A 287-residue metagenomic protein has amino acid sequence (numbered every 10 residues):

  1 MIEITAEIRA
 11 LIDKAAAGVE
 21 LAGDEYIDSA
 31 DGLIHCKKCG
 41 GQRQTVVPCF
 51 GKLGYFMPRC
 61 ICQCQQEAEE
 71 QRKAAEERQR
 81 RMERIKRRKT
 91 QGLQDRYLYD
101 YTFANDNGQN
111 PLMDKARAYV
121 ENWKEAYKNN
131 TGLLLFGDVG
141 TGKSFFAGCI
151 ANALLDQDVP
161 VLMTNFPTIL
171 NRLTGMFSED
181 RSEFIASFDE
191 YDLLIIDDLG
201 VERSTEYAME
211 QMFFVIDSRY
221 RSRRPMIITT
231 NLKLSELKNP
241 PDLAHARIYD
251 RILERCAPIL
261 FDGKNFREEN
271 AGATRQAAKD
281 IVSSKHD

Functional and structural regions predicted by a protein language model:
M1-N107, E269-D287: A short, basic N-terminal segment
Q91-L133: Pre-Walker A (pre-P-loop) alpha-helix and adjacent loop at the N terminus of AAA/AAA+ ATPase modules, a conserved
P111-V120, K128, A151-Y191, R203-E210: Short glycine-rich substrate-engagement loop in P-loop NTPases that contacts/grips substrate
Y127-A147: Walker A/P-loop nucleotide-binding motif
L133, L162, I195, I227 (+1 more regions): Hydrophobic/aromatic beta-strand patches that form the interior of the parallel beta-sheet core in alpha/beta enzyme
V159-P160, E190-L193, S222-I228: Loop/turn-to-beta-strand initiation segments
N171-L173, E202-D287: Replace "adjacent to P-loop NTPase cores in ATP/GTP-dependent enzymes" with "adjacent to NTP-binding cores
D198-L199: Walker B catalytic acidic pair
